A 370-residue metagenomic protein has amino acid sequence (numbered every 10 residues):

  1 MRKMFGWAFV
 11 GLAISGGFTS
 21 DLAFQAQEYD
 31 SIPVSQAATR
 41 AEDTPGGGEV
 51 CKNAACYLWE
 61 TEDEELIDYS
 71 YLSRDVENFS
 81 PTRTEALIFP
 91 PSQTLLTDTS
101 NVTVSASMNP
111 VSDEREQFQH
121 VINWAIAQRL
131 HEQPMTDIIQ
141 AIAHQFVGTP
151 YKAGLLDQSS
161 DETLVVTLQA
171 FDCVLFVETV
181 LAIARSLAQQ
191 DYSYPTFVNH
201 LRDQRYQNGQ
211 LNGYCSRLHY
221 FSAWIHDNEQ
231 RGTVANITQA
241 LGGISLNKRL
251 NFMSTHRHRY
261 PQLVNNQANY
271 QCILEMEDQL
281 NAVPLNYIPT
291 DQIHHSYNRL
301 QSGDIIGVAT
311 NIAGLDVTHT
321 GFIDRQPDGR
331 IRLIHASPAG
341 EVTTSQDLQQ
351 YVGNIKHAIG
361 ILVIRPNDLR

Functional and structural regions predicted by a protein language model:
M1-M4: Positively charged n-region of N-terminal signal peptides that target proteins for export
A8-G16: Bacterial N-terminal signal peptides
T19-A37: Signal peptide processing junction and immediate N-terminal pro/mature segment of secreted/exported proteins
F89, L95-L175: Cationic-aromatic interfacial patches
T149-L280, R325, G329, H335-P338: Acidic/His-rich structured neighborhood in mature extracellular/periplasmic domains
N269-N298: Mixed-charge, Lys/Arg-rich low-complexity intrinsically disordered regions
I306-D368: C-terminal soluble interaction/assembly domains
